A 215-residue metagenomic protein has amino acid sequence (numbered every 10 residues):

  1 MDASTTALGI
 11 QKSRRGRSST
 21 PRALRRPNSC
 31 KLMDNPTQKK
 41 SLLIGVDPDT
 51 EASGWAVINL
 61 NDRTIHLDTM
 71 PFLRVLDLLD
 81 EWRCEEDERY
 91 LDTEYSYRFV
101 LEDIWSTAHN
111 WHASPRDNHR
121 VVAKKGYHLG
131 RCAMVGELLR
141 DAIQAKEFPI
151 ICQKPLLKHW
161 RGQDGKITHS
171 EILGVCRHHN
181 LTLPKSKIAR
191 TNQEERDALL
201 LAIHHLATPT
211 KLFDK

Functional and structural regions predicted by a protein language model:
S4-R14, S19-K215: Phosphate- and other anionic-substrate recognition elements at nucleic-acid/protein interfaces
